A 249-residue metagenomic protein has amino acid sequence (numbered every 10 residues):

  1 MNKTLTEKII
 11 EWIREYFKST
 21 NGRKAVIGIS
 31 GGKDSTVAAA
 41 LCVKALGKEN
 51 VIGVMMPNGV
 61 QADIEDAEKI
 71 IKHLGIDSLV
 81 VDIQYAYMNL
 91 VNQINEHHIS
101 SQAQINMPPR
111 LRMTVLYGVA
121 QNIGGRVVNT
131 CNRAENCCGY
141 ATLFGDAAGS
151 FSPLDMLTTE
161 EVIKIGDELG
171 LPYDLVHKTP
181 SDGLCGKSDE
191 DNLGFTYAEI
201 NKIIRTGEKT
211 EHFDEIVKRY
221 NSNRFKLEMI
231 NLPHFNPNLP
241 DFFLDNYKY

Functional and structural regions predicted by a protein language model:
N2-I27, L41-K44, E49-I52, N58-V60 (+5 more regions): ATP/NTP-dependent adenylation/nucleotidyl-transfer catalytic domains that generate, transfer, or process NMP-activated
G32: Conserved G/P- and acidic residue-centered "switch" motifs that form tight phosphate/ATP-binding loops in soluble
S35, M56-P57: Extended, folded domain segments that form the structural surfaces/walls around functional sites
S35-A39, I64-E68: Short, surface-exposed alpha-helical segments at coil->helix boundaries
R110, T114: Catalytic-core regions of hydrolytic enzymes
